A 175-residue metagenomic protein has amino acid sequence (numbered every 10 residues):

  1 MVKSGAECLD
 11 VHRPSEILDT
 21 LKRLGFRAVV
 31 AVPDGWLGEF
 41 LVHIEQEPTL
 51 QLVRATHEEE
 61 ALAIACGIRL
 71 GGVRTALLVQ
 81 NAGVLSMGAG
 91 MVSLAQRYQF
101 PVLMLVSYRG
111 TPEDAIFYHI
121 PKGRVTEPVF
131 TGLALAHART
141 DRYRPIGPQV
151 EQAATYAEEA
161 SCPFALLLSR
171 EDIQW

Functional and structural regions predicted by a protein language model:
V2-W175: Thiamine diphosphate
